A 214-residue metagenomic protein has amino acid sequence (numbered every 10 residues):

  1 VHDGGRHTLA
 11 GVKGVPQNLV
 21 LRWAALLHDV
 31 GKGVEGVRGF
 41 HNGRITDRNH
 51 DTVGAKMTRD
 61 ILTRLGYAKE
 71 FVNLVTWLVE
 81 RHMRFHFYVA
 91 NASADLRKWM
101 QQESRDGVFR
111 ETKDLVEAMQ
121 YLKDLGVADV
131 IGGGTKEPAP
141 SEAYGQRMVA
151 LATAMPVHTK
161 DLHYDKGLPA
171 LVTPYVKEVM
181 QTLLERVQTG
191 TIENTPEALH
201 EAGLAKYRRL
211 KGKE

Functional and structural regions predicted by a protein language model:
V1-H2, V176: Short intrinsically disordered, low-complexity coil segments enriched in acidic
D3-R6, G11-A143: Divalent metal-dependent catalytic cores for phosphoryl transfer on phosphate-bearing substrates
D60, G133-E214: Charged substrate- and nucleic-acid-binding regions of tRNA-handling and nucleotidyl-transfer enzymes, centered on
